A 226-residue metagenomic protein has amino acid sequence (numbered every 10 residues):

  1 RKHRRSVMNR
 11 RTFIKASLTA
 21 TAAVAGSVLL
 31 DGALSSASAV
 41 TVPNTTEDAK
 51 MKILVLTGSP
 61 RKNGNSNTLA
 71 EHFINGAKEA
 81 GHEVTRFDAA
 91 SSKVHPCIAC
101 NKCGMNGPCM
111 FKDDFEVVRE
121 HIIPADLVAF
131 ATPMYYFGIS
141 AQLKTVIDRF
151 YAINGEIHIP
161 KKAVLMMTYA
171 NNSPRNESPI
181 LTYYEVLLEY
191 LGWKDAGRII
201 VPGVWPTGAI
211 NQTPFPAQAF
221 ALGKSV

Functional and structural regions predicted by a protein language model:
R1-V7, T46-D48: Short, Lys/Arg-enriched N-terminal segments with co-localized hydrophobic residues within the first ~10-30 amino acids
S6-T21: N-terminal secretory signal peptides and thylakoid transit peptides that target proteins across membranes
S17, T21-A131, F137-I153, G208-A209 (+1 more regions): N-terminal beta1-alpha1-beta2 submodule of the flavodoxin-like/Rossmannoid cofactor-binding fold
M51-L54, V164-L165, I199-P206: A short small-residue
G58, A89, M167-A170, V201: Cofactor-binding loop segments of dinucleotide-utilizing enzymes, especially the Rossmann-like FAD- and NAD(P)+-binding
E83-F87, W193-V201: Short beta-strand elements in bilobed, periplasmic/extracellular small-molecule ligand-binding domains
S92-K93, N171, V204-W205: Short, internal active-site loops enriched in acidic
H158-G197: Short, glycine-/small-residue-rich phosphate/pyrophosphate-handling segment
